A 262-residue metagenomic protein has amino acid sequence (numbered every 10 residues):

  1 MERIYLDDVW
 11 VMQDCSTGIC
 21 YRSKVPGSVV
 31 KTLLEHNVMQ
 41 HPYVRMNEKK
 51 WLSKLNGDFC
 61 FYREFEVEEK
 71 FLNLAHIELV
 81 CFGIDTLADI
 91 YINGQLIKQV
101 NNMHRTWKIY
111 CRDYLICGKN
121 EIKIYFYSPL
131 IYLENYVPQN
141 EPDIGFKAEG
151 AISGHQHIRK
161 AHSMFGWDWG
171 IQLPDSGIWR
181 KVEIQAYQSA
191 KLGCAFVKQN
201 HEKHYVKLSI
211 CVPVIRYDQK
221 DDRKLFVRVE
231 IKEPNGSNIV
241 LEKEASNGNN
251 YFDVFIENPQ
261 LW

Functional and structural regions predicted by a protein language model:
M1-W262: Secreted/periplasmic carbohydrate-active enzymes, especially glycoside hydrolases
